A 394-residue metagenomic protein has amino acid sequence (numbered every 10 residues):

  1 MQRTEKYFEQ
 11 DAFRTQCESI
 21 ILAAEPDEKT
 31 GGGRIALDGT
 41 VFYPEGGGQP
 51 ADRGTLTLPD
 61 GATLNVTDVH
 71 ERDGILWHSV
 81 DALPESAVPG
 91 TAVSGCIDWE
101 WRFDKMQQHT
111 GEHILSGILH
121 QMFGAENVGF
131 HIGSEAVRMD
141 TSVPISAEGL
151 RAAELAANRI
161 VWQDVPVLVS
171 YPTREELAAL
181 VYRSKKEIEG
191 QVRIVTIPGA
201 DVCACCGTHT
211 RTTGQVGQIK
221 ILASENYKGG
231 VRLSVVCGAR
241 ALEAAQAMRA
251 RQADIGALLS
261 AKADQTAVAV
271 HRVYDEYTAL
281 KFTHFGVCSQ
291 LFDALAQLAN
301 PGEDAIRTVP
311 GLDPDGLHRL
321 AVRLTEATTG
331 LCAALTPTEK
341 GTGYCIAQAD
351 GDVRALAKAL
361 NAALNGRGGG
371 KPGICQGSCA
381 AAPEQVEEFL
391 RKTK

Functional and structural regions predicted by a protein language model:
M1-K394: A glycine- and charged-residue-rich anion-binding loop/surface
